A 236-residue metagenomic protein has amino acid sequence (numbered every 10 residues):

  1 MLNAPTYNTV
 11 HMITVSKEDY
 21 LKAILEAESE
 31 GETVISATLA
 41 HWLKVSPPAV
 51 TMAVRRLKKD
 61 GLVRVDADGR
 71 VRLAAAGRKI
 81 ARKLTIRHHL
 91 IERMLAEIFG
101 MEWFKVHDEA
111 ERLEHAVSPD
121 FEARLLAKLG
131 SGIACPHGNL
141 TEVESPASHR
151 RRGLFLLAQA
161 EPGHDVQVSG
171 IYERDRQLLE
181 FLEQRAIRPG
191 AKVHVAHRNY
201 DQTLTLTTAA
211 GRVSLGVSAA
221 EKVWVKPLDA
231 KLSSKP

Functional and structural regions predicted by a protein language model:
L2-L21: Short alpha-helical segments that sit at the start of domains
N3-T6, E114-W224: Mid-protein regulatory/catalytic core that forms ligand/cofactor-binding pockets and protein-protein interaction
Y20, V50-D60: Basic amphipathic alpha-helical segments that dock to polyanions
E30-A40: Short acidic, hydrophobic short linear motifs in intrinsically disordered regions
P48, F104: Key DNA-contact positions within bacterial/archaeal DNA-binding proteins
K58-D68: A short, conserved structural fragment
G69-H88: Basic, amphipathic "hinge/linker" alpha-helix immediately C-terminal to the N-terminal HTH DNA-binding motif
